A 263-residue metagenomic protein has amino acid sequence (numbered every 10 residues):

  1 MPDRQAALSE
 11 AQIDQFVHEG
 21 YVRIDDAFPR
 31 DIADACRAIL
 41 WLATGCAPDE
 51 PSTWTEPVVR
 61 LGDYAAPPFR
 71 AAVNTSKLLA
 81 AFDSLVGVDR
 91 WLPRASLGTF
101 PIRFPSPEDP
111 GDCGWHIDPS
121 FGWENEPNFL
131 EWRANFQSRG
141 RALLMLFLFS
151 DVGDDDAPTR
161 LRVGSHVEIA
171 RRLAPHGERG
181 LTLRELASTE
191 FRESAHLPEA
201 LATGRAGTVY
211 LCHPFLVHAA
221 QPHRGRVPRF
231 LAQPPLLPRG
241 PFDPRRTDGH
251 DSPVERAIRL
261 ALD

Functional and structural regions predicted by a protein language model:
R4, L8-E19, F28-A206, Q221-V227 (+1 more regions): Non-heme Fe(II) oxygenase catalytic core, chiefly the N-lobe of the double-stranded beta-helix
A6, V22, D26, A71 (+2 more regions): Helix-turn-helix-type domain boundary/helix-start signal
P48, T182, P238-D263: Double-stranded beta-helix
H116, Y210-C212, S252: A short hydrophobic beta-strand element
G204-H218: Conserved metal-binding segment of the jelly-roll/cupin
